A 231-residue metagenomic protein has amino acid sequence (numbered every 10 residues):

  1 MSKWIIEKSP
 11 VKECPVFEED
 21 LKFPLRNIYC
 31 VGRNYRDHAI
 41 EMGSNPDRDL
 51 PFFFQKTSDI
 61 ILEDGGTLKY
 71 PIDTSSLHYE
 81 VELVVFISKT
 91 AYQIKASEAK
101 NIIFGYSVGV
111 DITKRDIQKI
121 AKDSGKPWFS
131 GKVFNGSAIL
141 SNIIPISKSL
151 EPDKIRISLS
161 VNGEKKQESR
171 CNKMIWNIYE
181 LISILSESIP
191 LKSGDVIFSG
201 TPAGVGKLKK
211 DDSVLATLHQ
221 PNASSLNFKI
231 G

Functional and structural regions predicted by a protein language model:
M1-I94, E98: Extended, compositionally biased flexible segments
S2-K22, N34, H38-P46, S107 (+1 more regions): Catalytic-pocket segment enriched in acidic/His residues
A99-G105: Interfacial segments of alpha-helical transmembrane regions
